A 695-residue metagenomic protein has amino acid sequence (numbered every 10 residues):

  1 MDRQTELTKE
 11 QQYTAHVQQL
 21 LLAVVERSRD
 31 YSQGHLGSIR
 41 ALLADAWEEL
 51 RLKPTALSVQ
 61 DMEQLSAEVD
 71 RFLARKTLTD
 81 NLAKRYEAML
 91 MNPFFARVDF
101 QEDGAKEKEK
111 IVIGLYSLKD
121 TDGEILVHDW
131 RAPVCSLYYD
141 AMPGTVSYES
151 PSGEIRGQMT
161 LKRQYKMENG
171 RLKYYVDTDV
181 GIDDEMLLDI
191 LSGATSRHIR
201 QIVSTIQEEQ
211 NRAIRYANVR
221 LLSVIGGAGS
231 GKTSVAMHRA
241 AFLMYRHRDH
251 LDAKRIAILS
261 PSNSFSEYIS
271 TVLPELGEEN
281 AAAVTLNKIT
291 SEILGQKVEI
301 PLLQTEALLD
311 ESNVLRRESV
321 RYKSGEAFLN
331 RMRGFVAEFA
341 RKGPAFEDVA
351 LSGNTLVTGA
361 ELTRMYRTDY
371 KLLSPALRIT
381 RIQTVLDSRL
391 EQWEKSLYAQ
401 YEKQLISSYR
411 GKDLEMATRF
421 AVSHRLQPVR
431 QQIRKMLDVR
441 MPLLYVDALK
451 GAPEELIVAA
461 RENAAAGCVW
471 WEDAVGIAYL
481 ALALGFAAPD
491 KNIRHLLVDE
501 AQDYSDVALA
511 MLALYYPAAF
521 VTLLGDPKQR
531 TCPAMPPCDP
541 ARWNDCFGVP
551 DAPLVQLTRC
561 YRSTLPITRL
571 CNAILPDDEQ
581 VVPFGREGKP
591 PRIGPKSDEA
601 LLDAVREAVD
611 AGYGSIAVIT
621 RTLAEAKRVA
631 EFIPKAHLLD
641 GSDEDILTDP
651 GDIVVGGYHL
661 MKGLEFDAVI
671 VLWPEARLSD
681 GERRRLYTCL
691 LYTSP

Functional and structural regions predicted by a protein language model:
M1-L36, L187-E306, M661-K662, V669 (+1 more regions): P-loop NTPase Walker
M1-V203, Q207, N211-R212: Extended, charged low-complexity regulatory segments
K84, A88, S192, S196 (+10 more regions): Short, charged/polar micro-motifs that form catalytic or ligand-binding hotspots
F94-F100, A474-L482, I619: Short, hydrophobic/proline-enriched secondary-structure or compact coil segments at domain edges
H198, I202, K232-A236, D473 (+2 more regions): Phosphate/oxyanion-binding active-site loops and adjacent basic polyanion-contact surfaces
M244-L497, D503-M511, A519: Alpha-helical nucleic-acid-binding subdomain of P-loop helicases immediately C-terminal to the Walker A/P-loop
D249-H250, K254, N263, E267-E279 (+5 more regions): Conserved helicase motor core of SF1/SF2 NTP-dependent helicases
